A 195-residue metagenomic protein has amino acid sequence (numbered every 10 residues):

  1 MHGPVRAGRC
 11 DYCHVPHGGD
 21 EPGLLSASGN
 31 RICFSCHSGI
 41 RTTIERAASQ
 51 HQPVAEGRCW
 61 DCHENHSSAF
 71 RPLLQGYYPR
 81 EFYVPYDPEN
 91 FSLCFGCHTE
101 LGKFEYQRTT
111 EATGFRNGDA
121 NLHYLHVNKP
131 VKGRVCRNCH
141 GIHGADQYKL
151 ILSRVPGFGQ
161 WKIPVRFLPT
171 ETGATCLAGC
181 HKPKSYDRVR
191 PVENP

Functional and structural regions predicted by a protein language model:
M1-P195: Inter-heme linker and motif-flanking segments adjacent to c-type heme-binding CXXCH motifs in c-type cytochromes
